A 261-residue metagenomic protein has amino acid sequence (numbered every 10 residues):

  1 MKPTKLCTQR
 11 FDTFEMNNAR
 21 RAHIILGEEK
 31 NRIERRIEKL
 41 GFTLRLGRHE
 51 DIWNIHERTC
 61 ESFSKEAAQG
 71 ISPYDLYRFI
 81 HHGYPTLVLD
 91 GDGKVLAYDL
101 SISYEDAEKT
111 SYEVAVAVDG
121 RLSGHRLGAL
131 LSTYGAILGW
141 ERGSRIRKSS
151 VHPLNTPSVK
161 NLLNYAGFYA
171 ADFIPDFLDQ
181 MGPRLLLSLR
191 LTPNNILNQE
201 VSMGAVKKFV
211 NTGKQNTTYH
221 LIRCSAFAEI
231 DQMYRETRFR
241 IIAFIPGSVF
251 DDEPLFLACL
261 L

Functional and structural regions predicted by a protein language model:
L6-F14, R20-I71, E200, T212-N216: Short amphipathic alpha-helix that is part of the acyltransferase structural core
L6-R21, D176-A205, V249-L261: C-terminal "cap" of GNAT-fold acetyltransferases
E28-E29, S150, G167-R184, R240-D251: Conserved catalytic-core motifs of GNAT/GCN5-like acyltransferases
I52, H56-G91, V95-V118, I245-G247: A conserved beta-strand-loop-helix scaffold within acyl/acetyltransferase catalytic domains
Y104-V114, S123, R145, N216 (+1 more regions): A conserved beta-turn-beta hairpin within the catalytic core of GNAT-like acetyltransferases that forms part
V118, G124-G139, N164: Conserved acetyl-CoA-binding loop-helix of GNAT-fold acetyltransferases
G139-H152, T217-I222: Conserved GNAT acetyl-CoA-binding A-motif
P153-D172, E229-R238: Conserved active-site alpha-helix within GNAT-family acetyltransferase domains
